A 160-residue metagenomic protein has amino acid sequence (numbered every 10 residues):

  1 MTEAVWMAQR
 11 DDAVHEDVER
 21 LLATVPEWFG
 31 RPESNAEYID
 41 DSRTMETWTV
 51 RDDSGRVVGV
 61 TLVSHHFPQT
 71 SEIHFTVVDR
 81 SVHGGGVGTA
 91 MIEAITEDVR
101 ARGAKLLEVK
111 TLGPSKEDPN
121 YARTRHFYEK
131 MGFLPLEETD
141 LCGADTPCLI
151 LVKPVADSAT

Functional and structural regions predicted by a protein language model:
V5-F75, D79-R80, I92-E93, D98 (+3 more regions): Acetyl-CoA-dependent GNAT
M45-T47, T146-I150: Short hydrophobic/aromatic beta-strand or adjacent loop that forms the aromatic wall/cage of a ligand/substrate-binding
T76-G84, G113-S115: A short, internal acetyl-CoA/4′-phosphopantetheine-binding micro-motif in the GNAT/acyltransferase core
V99-N120: Conserved GNAT acetyl-CoA-binding A-motif
Y121-T124, E138-P147: Short glycine/proline-centered loop/turn elements that form peptide/ligand docking sites
Y128, F133: Conserved active-site tyrosine of GNAT-family acetyltransferases
P154-T160: Generic C-terminal helix-cap and adjacent flexible tail
